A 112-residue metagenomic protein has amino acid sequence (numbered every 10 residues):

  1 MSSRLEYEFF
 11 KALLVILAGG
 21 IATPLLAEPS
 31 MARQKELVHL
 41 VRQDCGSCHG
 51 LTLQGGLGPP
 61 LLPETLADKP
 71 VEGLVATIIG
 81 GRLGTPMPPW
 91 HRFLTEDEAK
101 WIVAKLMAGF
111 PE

Functional and structural regions predicted by a protein language model:
S2-L13: Bacterial N-terminal signal peptides that target proteins for export
K11-P24: Bacterial N-terminal signal peptides
A22-L40, F110: Electrostatic cytochrome c docking/interface patches
L25-M31, L51-E64: His/Cys-centered metal/cofactor-coordination and adjacent catalytic loops
L37-V38, R42, V75, I79: Solvent-exposed, non-membrane alpha-helical residues enriched in polar/charged side chains
V41-L51, I102-L106: The canonical Cys-X-X-Cys-His
Q43, P59, T85: Glycine-centered loop/turn positions within well-structured domains that cap or flank conserved ligand/cofactor-binding
P63-P111: Extracytoplasmic electron-transfer domains, predominantly the class I c-type cytochrome c fold
